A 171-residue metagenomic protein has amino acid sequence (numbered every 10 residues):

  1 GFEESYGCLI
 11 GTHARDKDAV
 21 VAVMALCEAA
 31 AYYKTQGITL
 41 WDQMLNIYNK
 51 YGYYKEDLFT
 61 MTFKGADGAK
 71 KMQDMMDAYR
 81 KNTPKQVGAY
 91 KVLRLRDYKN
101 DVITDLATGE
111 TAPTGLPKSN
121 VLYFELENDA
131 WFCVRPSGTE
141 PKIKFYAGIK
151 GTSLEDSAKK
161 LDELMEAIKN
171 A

Functional and structural regions predicted by a protein language model:
G1-R135, K142-Y146, S153-A158, M165-A171: Phosphate-binding and adjacent anionic-ligand microenvironments
